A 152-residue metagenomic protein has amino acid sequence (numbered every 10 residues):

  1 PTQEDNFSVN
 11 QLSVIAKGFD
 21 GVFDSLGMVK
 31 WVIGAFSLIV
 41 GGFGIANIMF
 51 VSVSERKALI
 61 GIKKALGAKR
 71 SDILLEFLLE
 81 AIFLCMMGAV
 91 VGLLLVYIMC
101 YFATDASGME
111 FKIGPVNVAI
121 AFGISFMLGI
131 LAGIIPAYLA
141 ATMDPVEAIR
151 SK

Functional and structural regions predicted by a protein language model:
P1-V29: Mechanotransmission and gating elements of multispan inner-membrane complexes involved in transport and envelope
E4-S8, L59, E110-K112: Residues at or immediately flanking beta-strands
D20, A58, R150: A short local structural element in Rossmann-fold oxidoreductases
M28-T104, G108, V116-A132, P136: Transmembrane alpha-helical interface segments in multi-pass membrane proteins
A137-K152: Short cytosolic juxtamembrane segments of multi-pass membrane proteins
